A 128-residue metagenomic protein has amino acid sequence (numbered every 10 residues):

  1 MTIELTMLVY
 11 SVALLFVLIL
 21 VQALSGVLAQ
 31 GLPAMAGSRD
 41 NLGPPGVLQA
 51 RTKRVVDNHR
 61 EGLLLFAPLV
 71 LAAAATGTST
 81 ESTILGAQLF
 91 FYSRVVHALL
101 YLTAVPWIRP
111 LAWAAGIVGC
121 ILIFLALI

Functional and structural regions predicted by a protein language model:
M1-V21: Long, highly hydrophobic alpha-helical transmembrane signal-anchor segments
S25-K53: Cytosolic, membrane-interface loops and tails of multi-pass inner-membrane proteins
V27-G31, G77-T78, P106: Transmembrane helix-loop junctions in multipass membrane proteins, especially transporters and channels
D57-A72: Core segments of transmembrane alpha-helices that mediate helix-helix packing or line hydrophobic substrate/ligand
G77-L89: Structural signature of hydrophobic alpha-helical transmembrane segments
S93-V118: Interfacial loop-to-transmembrane junctions
I121-I128: Hydrophobic alpha-helical transmembrane segments in multi-pass integral membrane proteins
